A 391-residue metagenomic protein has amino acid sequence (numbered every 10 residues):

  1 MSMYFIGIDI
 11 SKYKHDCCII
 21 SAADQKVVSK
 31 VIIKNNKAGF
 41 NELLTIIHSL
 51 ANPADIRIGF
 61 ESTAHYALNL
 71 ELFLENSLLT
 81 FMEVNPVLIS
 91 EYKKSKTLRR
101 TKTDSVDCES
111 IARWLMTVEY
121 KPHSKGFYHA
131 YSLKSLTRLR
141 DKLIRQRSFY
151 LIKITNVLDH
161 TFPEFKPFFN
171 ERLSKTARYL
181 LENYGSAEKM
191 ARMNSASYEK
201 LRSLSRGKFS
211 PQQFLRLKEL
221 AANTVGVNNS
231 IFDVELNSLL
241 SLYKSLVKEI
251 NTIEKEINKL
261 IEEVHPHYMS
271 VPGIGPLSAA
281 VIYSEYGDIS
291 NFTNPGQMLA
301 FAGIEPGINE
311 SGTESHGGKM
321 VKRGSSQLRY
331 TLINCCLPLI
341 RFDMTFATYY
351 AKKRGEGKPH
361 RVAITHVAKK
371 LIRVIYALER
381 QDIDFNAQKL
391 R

Functional and structural regions predicted by a protein language model:
M1-R391: A detector of single, family-specific signature residues that are central to catalytic or substrate-handling motifs
